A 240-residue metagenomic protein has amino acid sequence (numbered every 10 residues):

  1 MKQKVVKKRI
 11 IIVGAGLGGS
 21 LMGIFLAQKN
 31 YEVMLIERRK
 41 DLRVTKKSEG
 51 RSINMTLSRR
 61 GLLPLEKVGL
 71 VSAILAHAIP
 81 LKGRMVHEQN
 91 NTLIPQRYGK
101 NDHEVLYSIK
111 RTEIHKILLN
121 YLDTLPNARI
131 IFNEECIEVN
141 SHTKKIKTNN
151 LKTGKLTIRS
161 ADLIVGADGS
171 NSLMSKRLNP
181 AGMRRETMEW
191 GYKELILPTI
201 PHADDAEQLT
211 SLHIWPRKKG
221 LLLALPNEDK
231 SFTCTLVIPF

Functional and structural regions predicted by a protein language model:
M1-K7: A short, basic/flexible loop-to-alpha-helix module at the beginning of a structural domain
K8-L35: N-terminal Rossmann-like FAD-binding beta1-loop-alpha1 element of flavoenzymes
G18, D41, N171: Conserved Rossmann-like nucleotide-cofactor binding loop
A27-G50: Glycine-rich FAD pyrophosphate-binding loop
N30, G69, P126-N127: Short glycine-rich hinge loops at helix-strand junctions in the catalytic core of two-component histidine kinases
T45-Y121: Active-site-adjacent segment of FAD-dependent monooxygenases/related oxidoreductases
N120, E134-E138, T143-F240: Conserved FAD-binding catalytic core of PHBH/FMO-like flavoproteins
R129-I131: General small-molecule cofactor/ligand-binding pocket signal
